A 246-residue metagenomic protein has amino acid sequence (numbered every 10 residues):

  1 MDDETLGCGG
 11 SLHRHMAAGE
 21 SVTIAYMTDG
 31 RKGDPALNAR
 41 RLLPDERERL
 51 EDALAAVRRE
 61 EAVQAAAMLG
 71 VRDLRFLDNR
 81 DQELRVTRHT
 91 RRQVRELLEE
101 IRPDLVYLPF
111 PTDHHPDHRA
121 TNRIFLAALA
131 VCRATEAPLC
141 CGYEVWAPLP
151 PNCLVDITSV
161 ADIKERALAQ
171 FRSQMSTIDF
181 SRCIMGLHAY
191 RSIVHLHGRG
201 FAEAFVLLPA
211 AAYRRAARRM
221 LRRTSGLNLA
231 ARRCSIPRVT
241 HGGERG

Functional and structural regions predicted by a protein language model:
M1, A55, H114, H118 (+2 more regions): Aromatic-acidic/polar surface patches that form glycan- and anion
M1-I101, A127-A134, R218-R219, T224-G226 (+2 more regions): Active-site rim/loop-helix segments in enzyme catalytic domains that contact anionic ligands
T5-G9, T87-R91, H118-N122, L154 (+1 more regions): Conserved strand-to-helix beginnings and helix N-cap segments that scaffold or border functional pockets
T23-A25, R75-L77, Y107, C141-Y143 (+1 more regions): Hydrophobic/aromatic beta-strand patches that form the interior of the parallel beta-sheet core in alpha/beta enzyme
G30, N79, P111, V145 (+1 more regions): Flexible loop residues that form catalytic and substrate-binding hotspots at small-molecule/glycan-binding clefts
D45, E61, M68-R72, E136-G246: The feature marks non-catalytic terminal segments
E48-R49, R80-L84, P111-P116, R172-Q174: Short histidine/acidic/glycine/proline-rich micro-motifs that form metal- and phosphate-coordinating active-site loops
Q93-C140: Active-site adenylate/phosphate-handling loop in enzymes that bind or generate adenylated species
